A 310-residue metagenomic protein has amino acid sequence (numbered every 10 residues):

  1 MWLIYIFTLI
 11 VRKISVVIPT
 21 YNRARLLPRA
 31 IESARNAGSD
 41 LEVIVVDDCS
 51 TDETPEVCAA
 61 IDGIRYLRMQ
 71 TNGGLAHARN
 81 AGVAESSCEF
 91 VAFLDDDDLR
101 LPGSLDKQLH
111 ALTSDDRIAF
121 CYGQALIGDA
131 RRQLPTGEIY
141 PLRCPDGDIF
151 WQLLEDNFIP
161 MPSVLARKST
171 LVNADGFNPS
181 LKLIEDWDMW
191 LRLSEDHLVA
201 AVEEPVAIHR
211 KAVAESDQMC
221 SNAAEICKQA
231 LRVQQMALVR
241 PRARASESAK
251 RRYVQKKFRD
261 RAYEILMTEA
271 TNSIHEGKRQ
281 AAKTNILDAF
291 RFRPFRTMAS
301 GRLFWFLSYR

Functional and structural regions predicted by a protein language model:
R25-P28, D52-A60, L99, G103: Acidic helix N-cap motif at the loop->helix transition within catalytic regions of sugar-transfer enzymes
E32-L41: Short, acidic, metal-binding catalytic loop of nucleotide-sugar glycosyltransferases
S33, D47-E56, T71, D95: A conserved acidic beta->alpha catalytic loop
M69-S86, D96, K107, D148: Glycine-rich, basic loop-to-helix element that forms the pyrophosphate-binding segment of sugar-nucleotide handling
H77-N80, L105-T170, A174: Flexible acidic/His/Gly-enriched loops in nucleotide-sugar-dependent glycosyltransferase catalytic domains
A84, P141-A230: Conserved nucleotide-sugar donor-binding catalytic segment
V91: Short aromatic/hydrophobic "clamp" motif used to bind/position activated sugar donors
Q152, P205-V213, M219-S246, H275 (+1 more regions): Catalytic core of nucleotide-sugar-dependent glycosyltransferases
